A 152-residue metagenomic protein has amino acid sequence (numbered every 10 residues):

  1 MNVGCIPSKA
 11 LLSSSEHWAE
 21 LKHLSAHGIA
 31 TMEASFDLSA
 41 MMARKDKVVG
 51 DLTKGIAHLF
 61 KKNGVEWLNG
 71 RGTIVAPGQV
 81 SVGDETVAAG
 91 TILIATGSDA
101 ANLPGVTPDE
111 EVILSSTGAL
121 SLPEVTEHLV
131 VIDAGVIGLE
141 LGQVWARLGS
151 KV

Functional and structural regions predicted by a protein language model:
M1-V125: Glycine-rich flavin
I94-A95, S150-V152: Short beta-strand "acidic-cap" motif of Rossmann-like dinucleotide-binding folds
P123-K151: Rossmann-like NAD(P)H-binding beta-loop-alpha module
